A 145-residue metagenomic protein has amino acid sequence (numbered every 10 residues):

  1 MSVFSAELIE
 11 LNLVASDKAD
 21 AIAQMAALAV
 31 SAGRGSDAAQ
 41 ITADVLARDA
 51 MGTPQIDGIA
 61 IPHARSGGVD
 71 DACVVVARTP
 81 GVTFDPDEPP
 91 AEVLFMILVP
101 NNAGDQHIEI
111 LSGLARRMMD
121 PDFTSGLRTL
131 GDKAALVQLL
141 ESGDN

Functional and structural regions predicted by a protein language model:
M1-N145: Cytosolic covalent-transfer regions centered on His/Cys nucleophiles that carry phosphoryl or persulfide groups
